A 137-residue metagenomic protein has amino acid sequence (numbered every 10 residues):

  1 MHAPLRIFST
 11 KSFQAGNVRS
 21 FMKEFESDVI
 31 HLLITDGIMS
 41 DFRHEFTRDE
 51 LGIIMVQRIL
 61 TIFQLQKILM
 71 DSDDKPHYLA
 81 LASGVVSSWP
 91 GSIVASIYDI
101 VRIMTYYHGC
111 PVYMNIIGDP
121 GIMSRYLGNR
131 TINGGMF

Functional and structural regions predicted by a protein language model:
M1-I68: Conserved P-loop
M1-P4, D74, V86, P120-S124: Intrinsic structural disorder
P4-I7, S27-L33, D74-A80, G109-N115: Hydrophobic beta-strand segments of well-ordered beta-sheets in folded domains
T35, I59, A82, I117-G118: Short, ordered loop/turn segments at secondary-structure junctions
S40-H44, W89-P90, S124-R125: A short acidic (Asp/Glu
R48-V56, K75, Y126-G135: Active-site regions of enzymes building and remodeling cell-envelope glycoconjugates
Q57-Y107: Phosphate-binding/switch loop-helix module in NTP-utilizing enzymes
V101-F137: Phosphate-binding/switch region of NTP-binding enzymes
